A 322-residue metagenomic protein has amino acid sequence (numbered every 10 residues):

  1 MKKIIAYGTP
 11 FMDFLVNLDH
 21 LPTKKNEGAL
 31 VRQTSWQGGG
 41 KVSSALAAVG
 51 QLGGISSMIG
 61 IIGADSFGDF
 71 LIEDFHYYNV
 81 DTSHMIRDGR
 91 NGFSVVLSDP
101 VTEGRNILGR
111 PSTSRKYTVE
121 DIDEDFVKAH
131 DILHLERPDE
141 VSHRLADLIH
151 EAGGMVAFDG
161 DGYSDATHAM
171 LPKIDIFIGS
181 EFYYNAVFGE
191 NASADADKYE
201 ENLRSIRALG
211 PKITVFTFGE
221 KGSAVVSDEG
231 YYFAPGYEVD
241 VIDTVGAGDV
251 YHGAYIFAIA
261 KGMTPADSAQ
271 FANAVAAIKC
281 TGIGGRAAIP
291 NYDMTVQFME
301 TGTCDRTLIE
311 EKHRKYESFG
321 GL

Functional and structural regions predicted by a protein language model:
M1-I59, S66-F70, H313-L322: Glycine-rich phosphate/adenosyl-contacting loop at the front of the ribokinase-like
I4-I5, F14, L30, D195-L322: Conserved phosphate-binding/catalytic region of the ribokinase-like
A64-D65, E136-V141, G160-S164: Short beta->alpha connector loops
D74-G89: A glycine-rich helix N-cap at a beta->alpha junction
S83, V96-L135: Conserved phosphate-binding/catalytic loop of the ribokinase/pfkB sugar-kinase fold
F93-L97, N106, G222-V226: Short beta-strand scaffold segments in enzyme catalytic cores
H150-A157, D161-Y232: Conserved phosphate/ATP/ADP-binding segment of small-molecule kinases
